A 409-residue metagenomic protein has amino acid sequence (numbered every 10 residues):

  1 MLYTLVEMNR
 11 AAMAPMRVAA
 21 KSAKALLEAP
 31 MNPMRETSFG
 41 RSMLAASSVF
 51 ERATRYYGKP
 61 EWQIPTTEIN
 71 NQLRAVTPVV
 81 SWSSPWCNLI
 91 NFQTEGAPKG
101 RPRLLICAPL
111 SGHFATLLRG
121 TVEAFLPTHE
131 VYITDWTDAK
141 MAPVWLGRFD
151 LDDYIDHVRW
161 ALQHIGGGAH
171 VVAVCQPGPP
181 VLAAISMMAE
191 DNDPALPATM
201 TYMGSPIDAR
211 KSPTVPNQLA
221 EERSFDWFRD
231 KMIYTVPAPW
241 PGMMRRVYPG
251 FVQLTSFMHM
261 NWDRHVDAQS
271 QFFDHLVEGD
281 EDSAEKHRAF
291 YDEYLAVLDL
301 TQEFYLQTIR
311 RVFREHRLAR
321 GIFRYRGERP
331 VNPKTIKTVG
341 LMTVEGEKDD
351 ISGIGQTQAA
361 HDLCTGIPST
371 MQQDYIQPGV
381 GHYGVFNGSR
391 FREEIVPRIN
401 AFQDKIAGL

Functional and structural regions predicted by a protein language model:
M1-S42, G166-G167, P180, A184-E303: Alpha/beta-hydrolase-fold enzymes
E61-A142: Short, surface-exposed "cap/lid" segments of acyl-processing enzymes
L105-P109, C175, E345-G346: The conserved beta1-alpha1 loop
M141-P143, D153-H170, L182-S186: Conserved acidic catalytic loop of the alpha/beta-hydrolase fold
A173-V181: Gly/Ala-rich beta-loop-alpha elbow adjacent to hydrolase catalytic centers
I336-K337, M342-E345, D349: Short beta-strand/loop motif that positions the catalytic acidic residue of the alpha/beta-hydrolase fold
D350-A359: Conserved alpha/beta-hydrolase "acid-adjacent" motif
Q377-E393: Catalytic histidine-centered segment of alpha/beta-hydrolase-like enzymes
